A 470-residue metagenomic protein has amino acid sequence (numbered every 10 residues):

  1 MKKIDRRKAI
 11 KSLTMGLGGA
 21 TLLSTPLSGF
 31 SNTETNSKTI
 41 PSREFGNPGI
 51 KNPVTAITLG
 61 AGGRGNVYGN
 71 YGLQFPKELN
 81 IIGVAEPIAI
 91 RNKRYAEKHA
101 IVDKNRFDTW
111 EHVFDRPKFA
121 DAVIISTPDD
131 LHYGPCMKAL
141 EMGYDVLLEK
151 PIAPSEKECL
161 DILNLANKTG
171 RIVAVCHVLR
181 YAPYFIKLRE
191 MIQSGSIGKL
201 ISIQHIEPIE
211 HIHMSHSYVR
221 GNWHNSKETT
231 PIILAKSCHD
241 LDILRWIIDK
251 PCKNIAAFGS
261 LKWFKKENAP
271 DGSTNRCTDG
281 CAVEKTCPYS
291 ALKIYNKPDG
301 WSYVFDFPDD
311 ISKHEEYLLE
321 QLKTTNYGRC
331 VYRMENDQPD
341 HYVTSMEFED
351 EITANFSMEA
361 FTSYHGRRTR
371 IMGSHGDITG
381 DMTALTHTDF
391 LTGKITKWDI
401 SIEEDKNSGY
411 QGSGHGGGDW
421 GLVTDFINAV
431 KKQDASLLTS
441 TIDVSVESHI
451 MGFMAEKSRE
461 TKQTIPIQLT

Functional and structural regions predicted by a protein language model:
M1-L17: N-terminal secretory signal peptides and thylakoid transit peptides that target proteins across membranes
L13-T21, F30, R43, V67 (+1 more regions): C-terminal helical cap and adjacent loop that interface with cofactors, partners, or active-site loops
G16-I101: N-terminal Rossmann-like dinucleotide-binding module
N52, P76-L79, A89, Y133-C136 (+8 more regions): Catalytic cores of eukaryotic secretory-pathway lumenal/extracellular enzymes that build and remodel glycoconjugates
T58, I125, L148, P154 (+3 more regions): Hydrophobic residues in well-ordered beta-strands that form the structural core
G62, I101-L165: Beta-loop-alpha module in the N-terminal Rossmann-like domain of NAD(P)-dependent dehydrogenases, especially those
G62-G65, L179-R329, K462: Predominantly a Rossmann-like dinucleotide-binding segment in NAD(P)-dependent oxidoreductases
D161-V178, K199-S202: Rossmann-fold dehydrogenase core element
